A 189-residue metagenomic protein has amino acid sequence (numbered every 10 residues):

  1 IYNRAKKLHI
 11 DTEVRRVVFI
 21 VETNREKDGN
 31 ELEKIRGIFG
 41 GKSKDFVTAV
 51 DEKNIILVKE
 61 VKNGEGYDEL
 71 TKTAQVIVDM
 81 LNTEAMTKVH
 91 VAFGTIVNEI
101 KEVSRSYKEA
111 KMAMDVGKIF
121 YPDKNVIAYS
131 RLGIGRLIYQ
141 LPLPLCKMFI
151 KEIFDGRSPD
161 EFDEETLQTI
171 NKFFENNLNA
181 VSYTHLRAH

Functional and structural regions predicted by a protein language model:
I1-R187: Cytosolic nucleotide-utilizing catalytic cores of signal-transduction proteins
